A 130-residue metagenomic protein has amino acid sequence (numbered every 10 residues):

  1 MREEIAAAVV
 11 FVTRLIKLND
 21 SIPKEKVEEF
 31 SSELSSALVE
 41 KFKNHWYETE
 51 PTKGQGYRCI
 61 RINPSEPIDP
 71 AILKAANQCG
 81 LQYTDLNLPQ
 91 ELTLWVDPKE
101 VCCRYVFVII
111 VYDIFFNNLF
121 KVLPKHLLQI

Functional and structural regions predicted by a protein language model:
M1-G56: Phospho-regulated, Ser/Thr/Pro-rich intrinsically disordered or coiled-coil terminal scaffolds of eukaryotic
A8, T13, A75-A76, L94 (+1 more regions): Small-side-chain structural scaffolding
F42-F116: Alpha-helical bundle protein-protein interaction modules that mediate dimerization/oligomerization and scaffolding
I109-I130: Extended intrinsically disordered, low-complexity regulatory segments in eukaryotic proteins
